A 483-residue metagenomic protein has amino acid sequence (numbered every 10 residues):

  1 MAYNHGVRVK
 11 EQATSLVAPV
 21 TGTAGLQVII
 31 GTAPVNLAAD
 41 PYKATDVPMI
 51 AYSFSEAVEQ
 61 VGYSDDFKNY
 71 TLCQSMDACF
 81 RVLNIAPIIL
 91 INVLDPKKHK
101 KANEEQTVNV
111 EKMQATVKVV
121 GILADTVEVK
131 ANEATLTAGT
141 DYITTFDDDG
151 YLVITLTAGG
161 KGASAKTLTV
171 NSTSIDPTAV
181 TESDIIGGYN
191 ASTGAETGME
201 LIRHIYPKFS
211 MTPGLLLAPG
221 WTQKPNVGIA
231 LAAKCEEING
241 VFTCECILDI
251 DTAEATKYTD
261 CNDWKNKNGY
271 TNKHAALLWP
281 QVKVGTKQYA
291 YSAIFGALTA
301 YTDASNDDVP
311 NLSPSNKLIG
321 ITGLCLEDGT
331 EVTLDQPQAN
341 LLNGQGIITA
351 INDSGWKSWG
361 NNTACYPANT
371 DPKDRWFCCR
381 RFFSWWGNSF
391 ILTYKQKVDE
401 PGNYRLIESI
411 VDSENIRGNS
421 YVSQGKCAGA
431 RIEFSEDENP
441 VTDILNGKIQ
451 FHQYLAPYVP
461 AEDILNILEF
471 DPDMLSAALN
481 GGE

Functional and structural regions predicted by a protein language model:
A2-T45, M49-Y52, K68-P96, T126 (+3 more regions): A glycine- and small-residue-enriched flexible loop/hinge signal that marks low-structured segments
A44-M49, M113-T116, G139, A165: Glycine-centered loop/turn motifs
N84-F146, I175-T178: Extended beta-strand solenoid/passenger and fiber regions
I88, H99-A102, N171-N190, C427-E483: Compositionally biased, low-complexity/repeat regions
V129, K166-V170: Short, well-structured beta-strand segments within conserved domains
T140, T145-A165: A surface-exposed beta-strand-loop module
W376-D437: Acidic, low-complexity glycine/serine/threonine-rich segments
